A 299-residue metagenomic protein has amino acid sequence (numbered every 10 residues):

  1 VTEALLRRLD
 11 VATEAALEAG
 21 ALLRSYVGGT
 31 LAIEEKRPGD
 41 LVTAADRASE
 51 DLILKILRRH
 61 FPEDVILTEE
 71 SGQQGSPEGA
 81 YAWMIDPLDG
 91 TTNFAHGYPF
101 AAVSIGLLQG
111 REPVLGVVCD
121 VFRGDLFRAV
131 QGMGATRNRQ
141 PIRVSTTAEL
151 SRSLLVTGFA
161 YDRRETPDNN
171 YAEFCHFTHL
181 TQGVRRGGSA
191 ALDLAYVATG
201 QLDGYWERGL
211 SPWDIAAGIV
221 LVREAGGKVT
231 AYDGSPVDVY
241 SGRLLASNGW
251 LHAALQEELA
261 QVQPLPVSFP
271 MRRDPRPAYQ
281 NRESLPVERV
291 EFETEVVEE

Functional and structural regions predicted by a protein language model:
V1-L88, W250, E257, P266-E299: N-terminal subdomain of lithium-sensitive/metallo-dependent phosphomonoesterases centered on the IMPase/IPPase/PAP
A12, A16-A19, S49, G116 (+3 more regions): Small-residue (primarily alanine) positions within well-ordered alpha-helices, especially packing/interaction faces
L23, D46, L57, T91 (+6 more regions): Residue-level signal for inorganic ion chemistry
I33-E34, R58, Q73-S76, V118-C119 (+3 more regions): Short secondary-structure boundary/capping segments
R47, D51, E70, P87-G90 (+5 more regions): Generic detector of well-ordered alpha-helical packing
P77-T136: DPxDG-like acidic metal-binding loop motif
R143-E299: An extended, acidic
